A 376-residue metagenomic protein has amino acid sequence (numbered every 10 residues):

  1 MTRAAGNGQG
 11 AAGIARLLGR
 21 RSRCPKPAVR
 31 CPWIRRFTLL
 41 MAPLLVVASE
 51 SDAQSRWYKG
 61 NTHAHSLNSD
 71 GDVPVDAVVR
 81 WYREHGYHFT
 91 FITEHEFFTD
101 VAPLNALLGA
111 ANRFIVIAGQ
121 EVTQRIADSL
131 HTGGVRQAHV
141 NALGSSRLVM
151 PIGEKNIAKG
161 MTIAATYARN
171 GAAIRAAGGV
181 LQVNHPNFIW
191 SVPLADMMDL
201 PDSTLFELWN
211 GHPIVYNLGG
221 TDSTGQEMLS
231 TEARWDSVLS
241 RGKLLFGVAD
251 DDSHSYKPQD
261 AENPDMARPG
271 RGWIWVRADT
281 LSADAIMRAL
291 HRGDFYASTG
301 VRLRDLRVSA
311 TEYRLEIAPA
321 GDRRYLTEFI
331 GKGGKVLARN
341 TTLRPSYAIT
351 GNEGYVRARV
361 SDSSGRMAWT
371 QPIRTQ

Functional and structural regions predicted by a protein language model:
A4, R20-R21: Short, low-complexity, intrinsically disordered N-terminal modules that encode targeting/processing signals
A5, A11-A12, P27-A28: Intrinsic disorder/low-complexity segments
R23, D52-Q54, R241-G247, D251-Q376: C-terminal functional module detector
R36-V47: Bacterial N-terminal signal peptides
Q54-A195, D199-D202, E207-R234, R241 (+4 more regions): A metal-dependent hydrolase metal-coordination microenvironment
